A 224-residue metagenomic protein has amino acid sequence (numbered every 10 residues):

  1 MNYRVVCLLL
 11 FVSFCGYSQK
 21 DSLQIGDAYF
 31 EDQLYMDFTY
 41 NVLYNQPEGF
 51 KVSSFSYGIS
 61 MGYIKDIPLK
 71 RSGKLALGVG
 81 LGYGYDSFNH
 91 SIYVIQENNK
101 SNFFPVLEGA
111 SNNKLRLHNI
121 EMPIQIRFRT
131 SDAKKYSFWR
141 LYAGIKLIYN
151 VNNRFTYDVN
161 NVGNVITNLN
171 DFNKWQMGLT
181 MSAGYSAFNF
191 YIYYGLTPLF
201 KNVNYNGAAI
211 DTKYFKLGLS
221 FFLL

Functional and structural regions predicted by a protein language model:
M1-Q24, F221-L224: Bacterial Sec-dependent N-terminal signal peptides
Q19-D66, F222-L224: Short glycine/proline- and aromatic-enriched beta-strand/turn motifs that initiate or cap beta-hairpins
K20-E31, P68-L75, S131-W139: Short loop/turn motifs that connect adjacent beta-strands in outer-membrane beta-barrel proteins
I25, Y29, T167-L224: Predominantly the C-terminal beta-signal and adjacent terminal strand-loop region of outer-membrane beta-barrel
A28-D32, S53-I59, L75, R116-M122 (+4 more regions): Residues that define the transmembrane beta-barrel architecture of outer-membrane proteins
N41-L43, G82-F88, R129, K146-N152 (+2 more regions): Structural signature of outer-membrane beta-barrel domains
P47-S54, F88-N98, N102-L117, N150-G178: Extracellular/periplasm-exposed beta-strand and loop segments of Gram-negative cell-envelope proteins, dominated by
M61-I67, L81-Y83, M122-F128, A143-L147 (+3 more regions): Residues on the lipid-exposed face of transmembrane beta-strands in outer-membrane beta-barrel proteins
